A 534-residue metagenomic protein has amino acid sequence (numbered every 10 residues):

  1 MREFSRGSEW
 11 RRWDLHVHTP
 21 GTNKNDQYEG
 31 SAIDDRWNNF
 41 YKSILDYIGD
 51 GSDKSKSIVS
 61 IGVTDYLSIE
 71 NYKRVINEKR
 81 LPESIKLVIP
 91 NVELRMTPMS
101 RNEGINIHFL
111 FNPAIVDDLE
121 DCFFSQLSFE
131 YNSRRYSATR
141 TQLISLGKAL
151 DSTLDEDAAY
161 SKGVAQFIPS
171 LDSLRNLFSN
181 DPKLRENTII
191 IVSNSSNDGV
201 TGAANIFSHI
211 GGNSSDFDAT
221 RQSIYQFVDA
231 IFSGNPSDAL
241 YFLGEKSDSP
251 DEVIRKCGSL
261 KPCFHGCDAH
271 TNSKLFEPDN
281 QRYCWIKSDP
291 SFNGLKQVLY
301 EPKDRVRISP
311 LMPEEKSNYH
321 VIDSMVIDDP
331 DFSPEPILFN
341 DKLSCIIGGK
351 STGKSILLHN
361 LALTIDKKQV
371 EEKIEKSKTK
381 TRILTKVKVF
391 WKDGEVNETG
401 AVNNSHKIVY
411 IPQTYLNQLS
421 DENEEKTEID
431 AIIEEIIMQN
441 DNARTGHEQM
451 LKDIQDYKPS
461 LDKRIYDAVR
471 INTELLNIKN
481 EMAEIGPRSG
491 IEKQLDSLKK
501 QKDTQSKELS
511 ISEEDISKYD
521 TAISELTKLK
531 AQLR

Functional and structural regions predicted by a protein language model:
M1-S57, E70-I89, L94-Q126, S195-S351: Charged catalytic cores and adjacent phosphate/nucleic-acid-binding surfaces used for phosphate/nucleic-acid chemistry
I61-G62, P113, N340-K373: Phosphate-binding glycine-rich loops of NTP-binding sites
D65: Nucleotide-cofactor and metal-assisted catalytic machinery
E93-I168: Flexible, acidic/histidine-containing loops and adjacent segments that form or flank the divalent-metal
L143-N213: Hydrophobic, aromatic-enriched interface-forming segments
K368-L384: Short beta-strand-centered segment that lines the nucleotide-binding/catalytic pocket of NTP-utilizing
T379-Q455: P-loop NTPase motor core
N440-R534: Long, non-membrane, amphipathic alpha-helices that form coiled-coils
